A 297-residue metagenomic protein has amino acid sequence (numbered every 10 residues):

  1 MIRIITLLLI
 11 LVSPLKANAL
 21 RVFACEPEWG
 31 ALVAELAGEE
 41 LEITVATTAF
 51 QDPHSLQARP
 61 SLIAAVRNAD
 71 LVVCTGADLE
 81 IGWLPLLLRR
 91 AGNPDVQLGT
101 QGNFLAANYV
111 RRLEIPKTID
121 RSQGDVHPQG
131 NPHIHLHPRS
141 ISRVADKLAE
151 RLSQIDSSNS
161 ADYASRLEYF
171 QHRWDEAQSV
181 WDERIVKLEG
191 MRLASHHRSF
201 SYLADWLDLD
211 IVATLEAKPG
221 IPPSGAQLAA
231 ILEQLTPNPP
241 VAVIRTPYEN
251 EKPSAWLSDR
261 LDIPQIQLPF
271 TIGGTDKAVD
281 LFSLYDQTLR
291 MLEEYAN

Functional and structural regions predicted by a protein language model:
I4-S13: Sec-dependent N-terminal signal peptides
N18-N297: Extracytoplasmic metal-acquisition and chelation regions
